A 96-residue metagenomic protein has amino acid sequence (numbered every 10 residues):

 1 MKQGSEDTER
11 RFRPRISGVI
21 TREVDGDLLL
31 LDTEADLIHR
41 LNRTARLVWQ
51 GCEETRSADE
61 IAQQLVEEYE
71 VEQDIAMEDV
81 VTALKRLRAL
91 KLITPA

Functional and structural regions predicted by a protein language model:
M1-D32: Long, low-complexity, charged/polar intrinsically disordered regions in eukaryotic proteins
V24, E34-A96: Long, charge-rich, low-complexity alpha-helical segments
